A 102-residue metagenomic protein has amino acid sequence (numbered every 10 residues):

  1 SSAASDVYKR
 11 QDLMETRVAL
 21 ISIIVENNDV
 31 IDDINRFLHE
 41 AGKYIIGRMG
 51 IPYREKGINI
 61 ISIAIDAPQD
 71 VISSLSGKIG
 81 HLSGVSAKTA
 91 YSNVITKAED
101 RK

Functional and structural regions predicted by a protein language model:
S1-Y8: Short, small-residue-biased leader/transition segments that mark boundaries at the very start of proteins
D12-K102: Long, contiguous binding/interaction regions
